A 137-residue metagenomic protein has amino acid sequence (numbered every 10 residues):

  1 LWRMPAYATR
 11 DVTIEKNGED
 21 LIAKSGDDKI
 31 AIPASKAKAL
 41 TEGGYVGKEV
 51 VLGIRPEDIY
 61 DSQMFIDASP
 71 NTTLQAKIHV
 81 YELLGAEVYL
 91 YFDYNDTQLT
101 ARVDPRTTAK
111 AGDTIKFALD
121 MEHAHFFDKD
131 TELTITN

Functional and structural regions predicted by a protein language model:
L1-A6, A68-S69, Y81: Short, solvent-exposed secondary-structure boundary motifs
L1-K29: Internal alpha/beta loop-helix hairpins
A6-A8, N17, Q75, L84-A86 (+1 more regions): Residues that act as N-cap/strand-start positions at coil-to-secondary-structure junctions
I14-K16, D58, I78-E82, P105: A residue-level detector for short acidic-glycine micro-motifs
K16-D20, Y81-V88, K129: Short, conserved beta-turn/loop elements at beta-strand boundaries and strand-helix junctions
D20-K77, Q98, T108-N137: Glycine/charge-rich catalytic "coupling/switch" loops of P-loop NTPases
T100-R102: Canonical phosphoinositide-binding patch of PH/PH-like domains
